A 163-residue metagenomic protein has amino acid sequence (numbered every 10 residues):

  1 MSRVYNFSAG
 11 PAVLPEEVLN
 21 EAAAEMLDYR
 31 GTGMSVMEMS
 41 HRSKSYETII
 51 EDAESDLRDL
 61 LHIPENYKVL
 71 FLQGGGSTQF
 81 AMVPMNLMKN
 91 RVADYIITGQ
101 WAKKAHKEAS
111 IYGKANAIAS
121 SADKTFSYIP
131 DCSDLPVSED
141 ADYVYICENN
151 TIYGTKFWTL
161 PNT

Functional and structural regions predicted by a protein language model:
R3-E54: A glycine-/small-polar-enriched, mobile loop at the entrance of the PLP active site in fold-type I
G10, A109, S121-T163: Active-site phosphate-binding strand-loop segment of PLP-dependent enzymes
M34-Q79, Q100, E108: Conserved N-terminal alpha-helix of the aminotransferase class I/II PLP-enzyme fold
M82-M88: Glycine-rich loop at the start of a catalytic domain that most often binds anionic cofactors/ligands
N86, K104-G113: Active-site-proximal loop->helix
M88-K103: Conserved PLP-anchoring active-site segment centered on the Schiff-base-forming lysine
G113-S121: A glycine-rich helix N-cap at a beta->alpha junction
